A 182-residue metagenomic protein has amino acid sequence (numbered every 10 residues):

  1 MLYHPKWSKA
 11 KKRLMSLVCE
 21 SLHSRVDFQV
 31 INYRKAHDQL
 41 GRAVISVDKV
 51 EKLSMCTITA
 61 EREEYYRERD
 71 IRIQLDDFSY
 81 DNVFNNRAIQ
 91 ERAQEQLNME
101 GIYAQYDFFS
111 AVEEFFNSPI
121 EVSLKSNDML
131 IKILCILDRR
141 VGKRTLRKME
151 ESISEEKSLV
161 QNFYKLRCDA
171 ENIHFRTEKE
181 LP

Functional and structural regions predicted by a protein language model:
M1-P182: Alpha-helical scaffold segments
